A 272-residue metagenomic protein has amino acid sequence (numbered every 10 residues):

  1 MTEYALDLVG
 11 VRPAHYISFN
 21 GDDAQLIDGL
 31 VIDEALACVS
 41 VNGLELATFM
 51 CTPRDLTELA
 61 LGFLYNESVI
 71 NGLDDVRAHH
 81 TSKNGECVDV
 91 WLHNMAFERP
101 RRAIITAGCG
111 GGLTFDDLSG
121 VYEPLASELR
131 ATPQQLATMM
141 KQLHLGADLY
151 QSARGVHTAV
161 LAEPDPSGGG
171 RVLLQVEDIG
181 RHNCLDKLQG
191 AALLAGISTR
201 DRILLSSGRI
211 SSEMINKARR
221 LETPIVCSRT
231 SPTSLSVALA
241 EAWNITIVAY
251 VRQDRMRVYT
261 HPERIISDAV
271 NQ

Functional and structural regions predicted by a protein language model:
M1-Q175, I179: Intrinsically disordered, low-complexity regions enriched in acidic/Ser/Thr/Pro/Gln residues
I70-G72, Y122, R257, E263-I266: Residue-level detector of solvent-exposed, low-hydrophobicity positions
A78-S82, V88-V90, G120-Y122, L129-R130 (+4 more regions): Noncatalytic linker/hinge segments flanking ATPase motor cores
R181-H261, S267-V270: Feature captures the catalytic cores and cofactor-binding loops of soluble hydro-lyases/lyases that act on carboxylate
